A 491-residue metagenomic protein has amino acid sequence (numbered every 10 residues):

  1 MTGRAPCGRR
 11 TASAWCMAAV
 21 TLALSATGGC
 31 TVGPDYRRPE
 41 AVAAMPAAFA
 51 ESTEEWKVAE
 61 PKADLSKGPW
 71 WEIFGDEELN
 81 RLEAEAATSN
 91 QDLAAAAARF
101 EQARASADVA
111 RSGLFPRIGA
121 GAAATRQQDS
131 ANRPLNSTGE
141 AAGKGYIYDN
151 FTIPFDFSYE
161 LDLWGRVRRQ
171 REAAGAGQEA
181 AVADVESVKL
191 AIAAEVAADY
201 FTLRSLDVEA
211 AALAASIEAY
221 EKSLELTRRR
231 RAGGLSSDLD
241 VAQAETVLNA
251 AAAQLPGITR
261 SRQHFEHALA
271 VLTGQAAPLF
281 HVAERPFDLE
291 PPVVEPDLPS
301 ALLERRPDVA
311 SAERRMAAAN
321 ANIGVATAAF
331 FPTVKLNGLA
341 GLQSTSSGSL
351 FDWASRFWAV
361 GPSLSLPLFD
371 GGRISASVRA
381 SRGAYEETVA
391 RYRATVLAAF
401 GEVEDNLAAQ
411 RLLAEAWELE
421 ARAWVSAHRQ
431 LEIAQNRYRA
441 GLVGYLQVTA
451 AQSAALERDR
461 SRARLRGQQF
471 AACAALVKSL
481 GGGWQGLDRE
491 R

Functional and structural regions predicted by a protein language model:
T2-C7, S13-V20, L24-T88, P134-T138 (+7 more regions): Terminal intrinsically disordered/low-complexity segments used for targeting and assembly
T31-E195, V334-G338, L368-V378: Short flexible linkers and secondary-structure junctions
A94-A95, R111-S112, L161-K189, A215 (+8 more regions): Sec/SRP-type N-terminal targeting helices
G145-D149, A354-R356, E457: Short sequence motifs at beta-strands and strand-loop junctions characteristic of Gram-negative outer-membrane
D149-F157, D199, L298, W358-L364: Hydrophobic, lipid-facing positions within transmembrane beta-strands of outer-membrane proteins
V167, A176, A183-L298, A409 (+5 more regions): Periplasmic alpha-helical coiled-coil/stalk elements that build and connect Gram-negative outer-membrane
R231-L235, Y438-L442, S479-G483: A short glycine-centered flexible hinge/capping loop motif at secondary-structure junctions
